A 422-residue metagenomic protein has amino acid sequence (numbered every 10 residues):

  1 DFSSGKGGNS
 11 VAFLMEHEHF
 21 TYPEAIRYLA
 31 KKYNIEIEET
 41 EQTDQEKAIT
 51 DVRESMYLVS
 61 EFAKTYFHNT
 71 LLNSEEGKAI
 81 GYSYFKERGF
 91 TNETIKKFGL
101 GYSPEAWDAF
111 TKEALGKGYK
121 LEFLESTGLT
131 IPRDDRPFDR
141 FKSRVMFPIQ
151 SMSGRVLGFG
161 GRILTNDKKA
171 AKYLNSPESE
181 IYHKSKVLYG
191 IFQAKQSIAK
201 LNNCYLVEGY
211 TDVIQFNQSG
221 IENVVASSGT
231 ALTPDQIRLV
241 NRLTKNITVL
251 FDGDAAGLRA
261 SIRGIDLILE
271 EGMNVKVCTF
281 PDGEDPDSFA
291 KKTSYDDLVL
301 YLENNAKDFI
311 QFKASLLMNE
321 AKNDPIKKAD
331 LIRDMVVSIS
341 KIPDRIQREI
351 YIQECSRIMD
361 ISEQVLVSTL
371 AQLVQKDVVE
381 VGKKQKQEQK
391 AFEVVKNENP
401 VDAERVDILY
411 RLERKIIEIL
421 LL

Functional and structural regions predicted by a protein language model:
D1-E122, S126: Non-catalytic accessory segments of DNA primases and related replication-initiation nucleases
G8-A12, P23, R27, E54-Y57 (+10 more regions): Non-catalytic, well-ordered alpha-helical scaffold segments
A12, Q42-T50, T65-N69, N175-E180 (+3 more regions): Short hinge/gating elements
L14, V225-G229, F251-G253: Short beta->alpha connector loops at strand-helix junctions that form conserved, small/polar/Pro-enriched
H17, Y28-K32, F62, Y66 (+18 more regions): Generic, well-ordered alpha-helical scaffold segments in large soluble proteins
E18-Y33, R144-I163, D287-K292, D296-L300 (+1 more regions): Structured, non-catalytic alpha/beta "coupling" segments that mediate domain-domain communication and provide generic
A48-L58, F62-A63, P104-L243, I247 (+1 more regions): Phosphate-handling DNA/RNA-contact segment within nucleic-acid enzymes
S151-M152, K195-C204, A231-I247, D252-L422: A charged alpha-helical hairpin associated with nucleic-acid processing machineries
